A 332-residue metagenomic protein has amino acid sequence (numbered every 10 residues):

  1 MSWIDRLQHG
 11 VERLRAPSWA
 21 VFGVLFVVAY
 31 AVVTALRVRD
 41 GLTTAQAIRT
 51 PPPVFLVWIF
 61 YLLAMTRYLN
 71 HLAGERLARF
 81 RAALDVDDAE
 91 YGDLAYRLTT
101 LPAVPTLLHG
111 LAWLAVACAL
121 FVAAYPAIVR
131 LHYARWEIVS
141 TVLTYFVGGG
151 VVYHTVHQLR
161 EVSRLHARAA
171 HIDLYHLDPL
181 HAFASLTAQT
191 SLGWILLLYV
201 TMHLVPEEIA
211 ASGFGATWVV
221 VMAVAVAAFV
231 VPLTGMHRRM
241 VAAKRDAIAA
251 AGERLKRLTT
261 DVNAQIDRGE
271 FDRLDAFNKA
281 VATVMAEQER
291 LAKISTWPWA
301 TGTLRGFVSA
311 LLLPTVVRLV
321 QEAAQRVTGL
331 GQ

Functional and structural regions predicted by a protein language model:
M1-R168, A188-S191: Transmembrane-helix bundle segments that line or gate the permeation/cavity pathway in multi-pass membrane proteins
L7-L25, Y91-A119, I172-L197, D267-L312: Loop-to-transmembrane boundary segments
R15-P17, R37-G41, R76, Q189 (+5 more regions): Functionally constrained cores in energy, signaling, and assembly domains
R79-A95, E161-A182, A242-I266: Juxtamembrane inter-helical linkers in multi-pass membrane proteins
Y125-M240, K244-A247: Generic multipass alpha-helical transmembrane bundles of integral membrane proteins
T201-S309, E322: Membrane-proximal, solvent-exposed terminal domains/tails of membrane-associated proteins
V316-Q332: Juxtamembrane boundary at the C-terminal end of a transmembrane helix
